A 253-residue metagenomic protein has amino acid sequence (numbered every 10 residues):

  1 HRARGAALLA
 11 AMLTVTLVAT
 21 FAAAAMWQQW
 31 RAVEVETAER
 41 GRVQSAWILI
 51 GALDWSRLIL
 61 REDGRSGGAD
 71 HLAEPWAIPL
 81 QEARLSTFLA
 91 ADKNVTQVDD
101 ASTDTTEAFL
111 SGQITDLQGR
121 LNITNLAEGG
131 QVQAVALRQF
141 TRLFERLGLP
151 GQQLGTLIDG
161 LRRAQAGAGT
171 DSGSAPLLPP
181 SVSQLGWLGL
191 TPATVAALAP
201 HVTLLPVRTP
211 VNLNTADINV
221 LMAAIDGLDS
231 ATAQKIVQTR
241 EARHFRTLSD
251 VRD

Functional and structural regions predicted by a protein language model:
R4-D253: Compositionally biased linear targeting/interaction segments
